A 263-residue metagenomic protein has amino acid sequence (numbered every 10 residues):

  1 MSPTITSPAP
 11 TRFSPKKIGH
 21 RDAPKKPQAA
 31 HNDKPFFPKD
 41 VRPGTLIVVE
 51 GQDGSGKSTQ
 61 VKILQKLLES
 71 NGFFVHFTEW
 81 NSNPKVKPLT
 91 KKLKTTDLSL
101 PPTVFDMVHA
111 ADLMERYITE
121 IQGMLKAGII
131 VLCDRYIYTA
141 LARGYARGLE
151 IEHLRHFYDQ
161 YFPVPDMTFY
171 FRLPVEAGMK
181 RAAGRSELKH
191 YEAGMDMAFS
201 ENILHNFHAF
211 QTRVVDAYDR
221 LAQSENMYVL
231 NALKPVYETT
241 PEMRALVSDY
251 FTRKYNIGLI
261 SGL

Functional and structural regions predicted by a protein language model:
S2-F37, Q65, M179, A183-L263: NTP-dependent small-molecule kinase module
F37-P43: Phosphate-binding P-loop
V49: Hydrophobic anchor at the beta1->P-loop junction of P-loop NTPases
Q52: P-loop (Walker A) phosphate-binding loop of NTP-binding proteins
K57: Conserved lysine of the Walker
Q60: Hydrophobic positions on the alpha1 helix immediately C-terminal to the Walker A/P-loop
E69-P163: ATP-dependent small-molecule kinase phosphotransfer cores that center on conserved nucleotide phosphate-binding segments
C133-R135, Y161-G184: Conserved phosphate-donor/acceptor-positioning beta-strand/loop module used by diverse small-molecule
